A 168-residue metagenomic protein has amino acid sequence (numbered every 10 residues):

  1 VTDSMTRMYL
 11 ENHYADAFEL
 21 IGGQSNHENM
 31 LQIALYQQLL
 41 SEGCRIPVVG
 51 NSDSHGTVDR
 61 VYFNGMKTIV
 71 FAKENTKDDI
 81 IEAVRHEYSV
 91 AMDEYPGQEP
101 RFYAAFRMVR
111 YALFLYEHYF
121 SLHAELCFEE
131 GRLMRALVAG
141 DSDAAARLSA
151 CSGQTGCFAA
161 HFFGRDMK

Functional and structural regions predicted by a protein language model:
T2-K168: Charged catalytic cores and adjacent phosphate/nucleic-acid-binding surfaces used for phosphate/nucleic-acid chemistry
